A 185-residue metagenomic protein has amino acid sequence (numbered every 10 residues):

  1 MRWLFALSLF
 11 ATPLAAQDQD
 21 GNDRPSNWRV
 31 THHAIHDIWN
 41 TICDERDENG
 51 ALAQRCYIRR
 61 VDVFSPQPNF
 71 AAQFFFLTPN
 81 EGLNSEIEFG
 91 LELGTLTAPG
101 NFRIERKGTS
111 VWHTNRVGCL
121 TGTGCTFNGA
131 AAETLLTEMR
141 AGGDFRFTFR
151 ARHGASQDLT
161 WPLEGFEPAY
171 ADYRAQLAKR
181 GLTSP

Functional and structural regions predicted by a protein language model:
W3-T12: Bacterial N-terminal signal peptides
A16-P185: A generic "folded-domain core" signal
